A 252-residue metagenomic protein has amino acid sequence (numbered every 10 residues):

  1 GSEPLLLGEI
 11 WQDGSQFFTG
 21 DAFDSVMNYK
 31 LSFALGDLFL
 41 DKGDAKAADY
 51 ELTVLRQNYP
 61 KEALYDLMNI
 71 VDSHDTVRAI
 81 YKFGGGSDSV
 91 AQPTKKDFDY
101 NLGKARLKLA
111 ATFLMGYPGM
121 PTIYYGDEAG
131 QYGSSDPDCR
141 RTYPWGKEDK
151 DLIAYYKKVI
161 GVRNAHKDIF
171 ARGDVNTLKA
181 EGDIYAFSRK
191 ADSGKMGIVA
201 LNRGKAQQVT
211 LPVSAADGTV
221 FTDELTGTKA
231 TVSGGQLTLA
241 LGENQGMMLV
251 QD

Functional and structural regions predicted by a protein language model:
G1-I70, F113, G130-K167, T177 (+4 more regions): Active-site-proximal helices and loops of the catalytic beta/alpha 8
D49, L55, S87-L109, A165: Aromatic-anchored helix/helix-loop segment that forms the rim or "lid" of small-molecule/cofactor binding pockets
L64-D99: Active-site clefts of carbohydrate-active enzymes
H74, L114, G126, V159 (+3 more regions): Hydrophobic, well-ordered secondary-structure elements that form the walls of internal hydrophobic environments
I123-A129: Short acidic/histidine-rich active-site segments
T222-Q236: Solvent-exposed beta-strand/loop surfaces of large extracellular or lumenal domains
S233-D252: C-terminal beta-strand-rich structural cap/linker in extracellular carbohydrate-active enzymes
